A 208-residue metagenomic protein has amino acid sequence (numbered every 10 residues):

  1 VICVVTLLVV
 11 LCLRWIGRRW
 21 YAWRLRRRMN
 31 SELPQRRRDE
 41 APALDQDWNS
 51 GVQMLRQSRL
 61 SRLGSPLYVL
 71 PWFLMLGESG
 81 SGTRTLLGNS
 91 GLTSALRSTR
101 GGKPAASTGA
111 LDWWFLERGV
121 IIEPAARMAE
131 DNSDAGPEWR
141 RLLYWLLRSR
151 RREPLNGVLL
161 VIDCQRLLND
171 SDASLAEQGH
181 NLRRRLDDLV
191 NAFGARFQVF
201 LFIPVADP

Functional and structural regions predicted by a protein language model:
V1, A43, D131-N132, S171-S174: Alpha-helix capping and helix-coil boundary motifs
V1-I16, W20-E32, R36-E40, L44-D47 (+2 more regions): Extended repeat-based interaction scaffolds and adjacent low-complexity, acidic/S/T/P-biased segments that form broad
I2, T6, Q57-L60, V69-F73 (+3 more regions): A broad "ordered helical/assembly scaffold" signature
I2-Y21, S81, E117, I122-E123 (+2 more regions): An N-terminal, globular interaction/scaffold subdomain
W23, R38-A125, A129, E153 (+1 more regions): Conserved G1/Walker A P-loop phosphate-binding module
E32, L70, P104-A106, L142 (+1 more regions): Generic preference for well-ordered secondary structure
E32, S50, L63-G64, A135 (+1 more regions): Residue-level signal for well-ordered alpha-helical segments
A110, D134-P208: Conserved C-terminal guanine-recognition region of P-loop GTPase G domains, centered on the G4
